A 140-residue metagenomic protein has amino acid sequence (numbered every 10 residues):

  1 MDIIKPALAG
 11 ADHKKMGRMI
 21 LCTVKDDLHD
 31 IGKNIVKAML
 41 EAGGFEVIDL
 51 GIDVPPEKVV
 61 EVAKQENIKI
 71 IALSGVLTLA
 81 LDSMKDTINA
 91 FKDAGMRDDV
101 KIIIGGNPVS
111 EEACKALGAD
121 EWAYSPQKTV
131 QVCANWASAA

Functional and structural regions predicted by a protein language model:
M1-I70, G75-A140: Domain-level signal for soluble alpha/beta catalytic cores
